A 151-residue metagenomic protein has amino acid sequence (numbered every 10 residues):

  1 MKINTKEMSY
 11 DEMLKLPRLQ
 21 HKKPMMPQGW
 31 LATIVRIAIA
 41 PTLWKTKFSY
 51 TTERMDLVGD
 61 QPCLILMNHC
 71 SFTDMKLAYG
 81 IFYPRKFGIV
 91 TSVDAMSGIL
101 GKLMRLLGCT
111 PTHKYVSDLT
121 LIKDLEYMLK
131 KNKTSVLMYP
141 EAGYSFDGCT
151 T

Functional and structural regions predicted by a protein language model:
M1-Q61, G80, Y127-K131, D147-C149: Membrane-interfacial terminal anchoring regions of lipid-handling membrane enzymes
K45, S49-T151: Soluble catalytic domains of membrane acyltransferases
